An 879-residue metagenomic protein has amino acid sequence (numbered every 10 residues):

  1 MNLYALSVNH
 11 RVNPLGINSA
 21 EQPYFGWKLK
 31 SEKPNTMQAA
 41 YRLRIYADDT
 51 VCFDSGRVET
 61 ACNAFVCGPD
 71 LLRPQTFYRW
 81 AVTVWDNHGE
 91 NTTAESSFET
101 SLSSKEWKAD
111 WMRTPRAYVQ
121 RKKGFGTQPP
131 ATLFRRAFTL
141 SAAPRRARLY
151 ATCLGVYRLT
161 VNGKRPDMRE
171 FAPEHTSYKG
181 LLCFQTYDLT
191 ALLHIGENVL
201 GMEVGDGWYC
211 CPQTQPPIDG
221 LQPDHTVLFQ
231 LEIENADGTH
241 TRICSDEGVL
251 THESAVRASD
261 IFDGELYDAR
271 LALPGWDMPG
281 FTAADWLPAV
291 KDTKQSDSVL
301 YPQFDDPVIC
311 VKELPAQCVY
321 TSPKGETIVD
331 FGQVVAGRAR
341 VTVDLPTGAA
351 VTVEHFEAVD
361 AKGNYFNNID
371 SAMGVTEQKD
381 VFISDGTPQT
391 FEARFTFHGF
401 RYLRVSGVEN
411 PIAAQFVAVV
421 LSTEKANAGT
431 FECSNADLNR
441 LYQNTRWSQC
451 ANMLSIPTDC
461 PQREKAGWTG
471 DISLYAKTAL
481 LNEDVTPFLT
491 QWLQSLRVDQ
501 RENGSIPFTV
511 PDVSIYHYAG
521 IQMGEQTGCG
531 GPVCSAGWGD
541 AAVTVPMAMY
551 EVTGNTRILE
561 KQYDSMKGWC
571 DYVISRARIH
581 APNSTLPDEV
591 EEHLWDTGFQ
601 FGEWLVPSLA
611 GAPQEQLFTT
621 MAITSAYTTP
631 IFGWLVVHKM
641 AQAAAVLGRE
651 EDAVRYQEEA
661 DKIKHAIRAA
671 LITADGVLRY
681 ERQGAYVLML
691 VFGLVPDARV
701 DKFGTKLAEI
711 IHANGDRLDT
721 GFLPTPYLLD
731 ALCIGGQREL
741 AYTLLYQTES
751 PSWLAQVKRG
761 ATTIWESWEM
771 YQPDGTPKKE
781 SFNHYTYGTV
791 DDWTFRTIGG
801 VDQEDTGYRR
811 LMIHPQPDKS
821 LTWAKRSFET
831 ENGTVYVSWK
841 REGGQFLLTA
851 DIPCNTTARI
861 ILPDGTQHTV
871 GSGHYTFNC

Functional and structural regions predicted by a protein language model:
M1-R463, G470-D471, P487-T490, N503 (+7 more regions): Extracellular/oxidizing-compartment recognition motifs
K122-P129, R148, P166, E174-Y178 (+19 more regions): Alpha-helix capping and helix-loop boundary segments enriched in small/acidic/polar residues
R148-A151, R338-E357, E392, S406 (+5 more regions): Alpha-helical support elements that line or immediately flank enzyme active sites and cofactor-binding pockets
V156, L228, D246-E253, I412-Q443 (+8 more regions): Active-site acid/base region of carbohydrate-active enzymes
Y157, R165-M168, A172-P173, L496 (+7 more regions): Active/binding-pocket-proximal capping segment
L200, Y267-D268, E464, L474 (+10 more regions): C-terminal capping/lid segments that line or modulate ligand- or cofactor-binding pockets
D219, P223-E232, T241-W276, P302-D305 (+3 more regions): Non-catalytic C-terminal accessory modules of carbohydrate-active enzymes
P546, W634-V637, A641-A644: Non-transmembrane amphipathic alpha-helical segments
